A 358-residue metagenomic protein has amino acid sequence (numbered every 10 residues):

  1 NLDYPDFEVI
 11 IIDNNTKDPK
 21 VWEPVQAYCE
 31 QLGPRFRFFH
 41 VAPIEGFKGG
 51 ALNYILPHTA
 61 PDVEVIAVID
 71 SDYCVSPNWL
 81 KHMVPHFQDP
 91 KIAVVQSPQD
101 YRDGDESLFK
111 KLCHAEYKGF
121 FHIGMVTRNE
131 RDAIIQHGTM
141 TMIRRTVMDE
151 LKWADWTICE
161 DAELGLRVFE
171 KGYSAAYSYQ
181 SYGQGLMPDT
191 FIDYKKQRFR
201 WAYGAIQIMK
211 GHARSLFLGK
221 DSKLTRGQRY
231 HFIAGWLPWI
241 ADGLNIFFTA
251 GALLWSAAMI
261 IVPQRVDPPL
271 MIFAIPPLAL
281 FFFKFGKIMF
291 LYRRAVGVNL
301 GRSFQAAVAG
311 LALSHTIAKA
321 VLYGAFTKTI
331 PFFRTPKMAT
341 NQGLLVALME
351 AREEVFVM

Functional and structural regions predicted by a protein language model:
N1-D6: Short, acidic, metal-binding catalytic loop of nucleotide-sugar glycosyltransferases
D13-N15: Acidic ATP/Mg2+-coordinating residue in the GHKL
K20, A27-E64, P77-I158, E163 (+3 more regions): Long helical/loop segments within the catalytic core of UDP-sugar-dependent glycosyltransferases, especially the large
I69-C74, A154: The conserved acidic donor/metal-binding loop of glycosyltransferases
G165-Q184: Catalytic donor-sugar/metal-binding loop of nucleotide-sugar-dependent glycosyltransferases
P188-Y203, V298-F304, T329-L344: Nucleotide-sugar-dependent glycosyltransferase catalytic core
P238-P331, A347-M358: Membrane-embedded multi-pass helical conduit in multi-pass membrane proteins, especially envelope-biosynthetic
